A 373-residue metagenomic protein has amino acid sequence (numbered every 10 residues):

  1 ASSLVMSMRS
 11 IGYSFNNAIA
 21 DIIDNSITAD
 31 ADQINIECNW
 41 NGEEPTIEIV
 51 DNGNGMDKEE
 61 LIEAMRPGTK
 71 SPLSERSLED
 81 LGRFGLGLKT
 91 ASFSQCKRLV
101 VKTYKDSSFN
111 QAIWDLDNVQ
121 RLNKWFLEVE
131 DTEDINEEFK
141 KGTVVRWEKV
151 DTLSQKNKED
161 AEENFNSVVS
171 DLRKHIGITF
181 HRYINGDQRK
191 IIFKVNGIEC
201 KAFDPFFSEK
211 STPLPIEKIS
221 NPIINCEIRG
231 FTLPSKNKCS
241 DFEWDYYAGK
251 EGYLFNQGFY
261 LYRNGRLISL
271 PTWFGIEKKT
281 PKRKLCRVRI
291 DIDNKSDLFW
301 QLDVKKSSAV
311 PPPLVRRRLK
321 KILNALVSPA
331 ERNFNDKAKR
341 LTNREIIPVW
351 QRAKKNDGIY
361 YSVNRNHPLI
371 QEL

Functional and structural regions predicted by a protein language model:
A1-I11, S77-D80, R146-F165, D245-Y247 (+2 more regions): Short hinge/gating elements
A1-N35, N39-G42, E59-I62, I347-W350 (+2 more regions): Bergerat-fold GHKL ATPase/HATPase_c domain
E43-I47, T143: Short beta-strand element(s) in the Bergerat
D51: Acidic ATP/Mg2+-coordinating residue in the GHKL
M56-S71: Short conserved segment of the HATPase_c
S74-N185, R189-V195: GHKL-type ATPase core
V168, A202-F203, T212-L373: Charged regulatory segments coupled to nucleotide-binding catalytic modules in large multidomain enzymes
H175-G177, H181-N225: Accessory nucleic acid-recognition modules appended to NTPase machines
